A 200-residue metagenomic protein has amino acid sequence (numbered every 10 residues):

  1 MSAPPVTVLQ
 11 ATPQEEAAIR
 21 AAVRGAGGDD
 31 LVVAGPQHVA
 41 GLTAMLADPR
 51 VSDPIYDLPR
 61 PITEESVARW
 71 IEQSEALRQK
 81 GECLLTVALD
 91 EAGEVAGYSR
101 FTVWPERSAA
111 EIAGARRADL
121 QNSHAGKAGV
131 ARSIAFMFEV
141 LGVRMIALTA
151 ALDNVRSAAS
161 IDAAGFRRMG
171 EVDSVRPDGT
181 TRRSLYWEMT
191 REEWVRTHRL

Functional and structural regions predicted by a protein language model:
M1-P49, A88-L200: Acyl-donor (CoA/ACP) binding surface of acyl/acetyltransferases
R50-V51, A76-Q79, G142: Generic structural signal for secondary-structure transition and capping sites
S52-Q73: Conserved GNAT-fold acetyl-CoA-binding loop/helix
D53-I55, C83, T197-H198: Short, hydrophobic secondary-structure boundary micro-motifs
D57, P61, G81-E82, L89: Short gly/ser-rich anion-binding loops that grip negatively charged ligand groups
Q73-V87: A short helix-loop-beta-strand connector motif used in the catalytic cores of GNAT acetyltransferases and, in some
